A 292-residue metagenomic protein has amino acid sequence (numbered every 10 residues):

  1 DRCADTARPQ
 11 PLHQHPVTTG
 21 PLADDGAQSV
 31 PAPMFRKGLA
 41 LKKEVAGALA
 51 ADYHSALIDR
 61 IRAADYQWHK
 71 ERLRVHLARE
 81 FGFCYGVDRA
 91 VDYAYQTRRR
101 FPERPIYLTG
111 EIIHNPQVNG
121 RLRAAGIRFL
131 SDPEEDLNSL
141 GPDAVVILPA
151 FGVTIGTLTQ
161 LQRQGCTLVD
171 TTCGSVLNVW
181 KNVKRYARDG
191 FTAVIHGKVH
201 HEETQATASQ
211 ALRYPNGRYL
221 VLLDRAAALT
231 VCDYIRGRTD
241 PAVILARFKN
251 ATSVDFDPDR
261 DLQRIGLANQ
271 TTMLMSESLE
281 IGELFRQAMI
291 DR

Functional and structural regions predicted by a protein language model:
T6-Q10: N-terminal compositionally biased or targeting/leader segments
L12-R292: The feature marks the mature, well-folded catalytic cores of soluble enzymes
